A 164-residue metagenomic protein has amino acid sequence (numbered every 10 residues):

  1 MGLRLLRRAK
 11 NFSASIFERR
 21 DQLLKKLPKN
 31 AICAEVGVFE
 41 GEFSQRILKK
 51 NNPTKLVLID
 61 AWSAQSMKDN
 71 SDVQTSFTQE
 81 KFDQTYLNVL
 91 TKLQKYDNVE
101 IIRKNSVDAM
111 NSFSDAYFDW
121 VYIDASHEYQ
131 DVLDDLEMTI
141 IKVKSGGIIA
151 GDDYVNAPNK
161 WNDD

Functional and structural regions predicted by a protein language model:
M1-E18: Membrane-proximal basic amphipathic "stem/tether" segments
G2, R20-D164: S-adenosylmethionine/decaboxylated-SAM
